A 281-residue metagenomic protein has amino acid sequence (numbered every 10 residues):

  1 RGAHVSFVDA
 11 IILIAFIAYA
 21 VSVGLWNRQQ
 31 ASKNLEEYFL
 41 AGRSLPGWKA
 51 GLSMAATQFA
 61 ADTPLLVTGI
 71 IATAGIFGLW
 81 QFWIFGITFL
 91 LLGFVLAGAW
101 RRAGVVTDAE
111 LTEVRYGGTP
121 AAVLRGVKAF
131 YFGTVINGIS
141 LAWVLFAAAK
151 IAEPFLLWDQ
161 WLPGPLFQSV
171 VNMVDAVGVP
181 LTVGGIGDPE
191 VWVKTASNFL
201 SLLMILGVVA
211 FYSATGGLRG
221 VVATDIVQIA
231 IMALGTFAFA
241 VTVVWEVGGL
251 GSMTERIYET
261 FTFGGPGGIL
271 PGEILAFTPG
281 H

Functional and structural regions predicted by a protein language model:
R1-P64, S213-G216: Membrane-interface "cap" regions at the ends of multi-pass membrane proteins
G2-V5, L40-K49, L66-Q81, E113 (+2 more regions): Loop-to-helix junctions at membrane interfaces in multi-pass transport proteins
I12, F16-V23, A60, F89 (+3 more regions): Alpha-helical transmembrane segments of multipass membrane proteins
A20, L79-A214, L275-H281: Helix-loop-helix module between adjacent transmembrane segments
L25-K33, A97-V106, W158, L218 (+1 more regions): Transmembrane helix-loop junctions in multipass membrane proteins, especially transporters and channels
L35, I76, G217-L218, I226: Membrane-helix interface/capping residues of multi-pass secondary transporters
M54-T63, I71, I84-L92, Y131-S140 (+1 more regions): Membrane-embedded alpha-helical segments of transport systems, primarily multispan ion/solute transporters
